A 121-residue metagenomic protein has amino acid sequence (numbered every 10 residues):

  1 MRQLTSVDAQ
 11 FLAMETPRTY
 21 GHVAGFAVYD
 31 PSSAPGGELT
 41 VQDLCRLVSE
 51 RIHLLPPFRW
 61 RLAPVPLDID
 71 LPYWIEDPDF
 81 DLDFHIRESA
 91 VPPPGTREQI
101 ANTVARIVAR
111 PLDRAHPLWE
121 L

Functional and structural regions predicted by a protein language model:
M1-E120: Non-catalytic N-terminal regions of enzymes
